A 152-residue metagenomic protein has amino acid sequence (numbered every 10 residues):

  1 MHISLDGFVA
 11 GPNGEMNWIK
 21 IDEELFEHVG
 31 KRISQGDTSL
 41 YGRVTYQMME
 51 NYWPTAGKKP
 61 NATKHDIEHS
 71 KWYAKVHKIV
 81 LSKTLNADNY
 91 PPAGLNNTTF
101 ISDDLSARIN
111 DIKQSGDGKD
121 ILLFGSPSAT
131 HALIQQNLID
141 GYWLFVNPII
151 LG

Functional and structural regions predicted by a protein language model:
M1-L138, P148-G152: Portal/gating segments that form or line small-molecule/metal binding sites
G141: Short, conserved catalytic or interaction motifs in soluble domains
